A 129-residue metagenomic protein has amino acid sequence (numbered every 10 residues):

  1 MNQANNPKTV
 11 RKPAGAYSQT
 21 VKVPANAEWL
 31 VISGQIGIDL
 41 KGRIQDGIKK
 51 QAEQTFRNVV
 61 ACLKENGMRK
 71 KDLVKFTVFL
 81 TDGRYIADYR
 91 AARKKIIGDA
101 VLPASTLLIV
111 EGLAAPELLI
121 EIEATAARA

Functional and structural regions predicted by a protein language model:
M1-R57, A61-V74, L80-A129: N-terminal presequence-like segments and the immediate start of the first folded domain
